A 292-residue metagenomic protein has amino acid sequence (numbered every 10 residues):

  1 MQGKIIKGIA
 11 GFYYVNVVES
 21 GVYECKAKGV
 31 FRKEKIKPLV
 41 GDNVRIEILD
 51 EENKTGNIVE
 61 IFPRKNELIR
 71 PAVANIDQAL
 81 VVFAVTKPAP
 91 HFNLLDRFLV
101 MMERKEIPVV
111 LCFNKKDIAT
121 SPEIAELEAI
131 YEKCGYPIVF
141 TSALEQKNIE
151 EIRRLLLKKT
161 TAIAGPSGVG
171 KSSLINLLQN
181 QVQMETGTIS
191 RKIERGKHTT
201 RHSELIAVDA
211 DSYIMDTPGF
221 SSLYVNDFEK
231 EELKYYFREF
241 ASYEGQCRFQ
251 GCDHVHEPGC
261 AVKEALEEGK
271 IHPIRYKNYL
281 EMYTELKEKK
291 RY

Functional and structural regions predicted by a protein language model:
M1-I9: Structural detector for short beta-strands of small beta-barrel domains
G11, G29, K35-E52, F62-Q78 (+6 more regions): Helix-rich effector regions associated with P-loop NTPase G domains
Y13-V17, C25, I46: SH3/SH3-like beta-barrel fold
G21-V30: Short, structured beta-strand/loop micro-motifs enriched in basic residues and often containing a Trp
E51-I61, A89-H91: Short, Lys/Arg- and Gly-enriched loop/turn segments at beta-strand edges
T86-G135: Phosphate-binding glycine-rich loops and their immediate beta-loop-alpha structural context
D117-V169: Canonical P-loop GTPase G-domain recognition
